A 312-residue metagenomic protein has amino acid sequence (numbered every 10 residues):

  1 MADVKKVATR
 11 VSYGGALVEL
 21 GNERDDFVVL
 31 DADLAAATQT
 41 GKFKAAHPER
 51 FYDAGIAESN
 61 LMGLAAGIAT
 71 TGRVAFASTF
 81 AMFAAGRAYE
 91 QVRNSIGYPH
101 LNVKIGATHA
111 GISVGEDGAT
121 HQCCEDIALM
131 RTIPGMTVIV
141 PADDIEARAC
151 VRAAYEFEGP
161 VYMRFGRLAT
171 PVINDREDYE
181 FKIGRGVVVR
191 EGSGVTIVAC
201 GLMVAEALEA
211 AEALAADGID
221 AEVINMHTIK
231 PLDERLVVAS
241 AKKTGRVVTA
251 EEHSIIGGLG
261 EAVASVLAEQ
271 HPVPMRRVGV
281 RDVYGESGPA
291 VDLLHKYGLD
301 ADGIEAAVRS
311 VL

Functional and structural regions predicted by a protein language model:
M1-R164, A169, E180: Thiamine diphosphate
R10-V11, E23, L34-G41, A45 (+2 more regions): Thiamine diphosphate
